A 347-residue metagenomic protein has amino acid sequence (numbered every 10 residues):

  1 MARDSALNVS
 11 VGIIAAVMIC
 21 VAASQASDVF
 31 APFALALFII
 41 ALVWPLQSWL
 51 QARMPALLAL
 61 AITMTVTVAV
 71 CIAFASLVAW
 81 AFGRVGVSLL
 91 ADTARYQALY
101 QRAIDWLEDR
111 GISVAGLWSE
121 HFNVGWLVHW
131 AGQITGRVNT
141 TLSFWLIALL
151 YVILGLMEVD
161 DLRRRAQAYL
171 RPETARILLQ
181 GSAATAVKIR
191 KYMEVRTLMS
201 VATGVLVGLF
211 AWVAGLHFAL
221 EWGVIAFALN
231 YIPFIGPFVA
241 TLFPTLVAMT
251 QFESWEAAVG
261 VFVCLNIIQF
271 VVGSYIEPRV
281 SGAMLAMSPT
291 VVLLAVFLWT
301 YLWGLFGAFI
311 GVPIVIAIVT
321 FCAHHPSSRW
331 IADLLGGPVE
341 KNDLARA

Functional and structural regions predicted by a protein language model:
M1-W80, V259, I316, T320-A347: Anchoring transmembrane alpha helix of integral membrane proteins
R3, L46-M54, L58-V66, A73-I147 (+2 more regions): Juxtamembrane membrane-interface segments in integral membrane proteins
A6-N8, R137, T141-Q251, W255-V263: Alpha-helical transmembrane segments and their immediate interhelical loop/hinge regions in multi-pass membrane
I13-M18, A22, A61-F74, L142-L149 (+10 more regions): Generic alpha-helical transmembrane segments of integral inner-membrane proteins, especially permease/transport modules
S27-L35, V213-V224, F252-G260, M287-V292 (+1 more regions): Membrane-water interface of transmembrane alpha-helices in multipass transporters/channels
A36-V43, V152-G155, V224-Y231, I235-F238 (+4 more regions): Hydrophobic transmembrane alpha-helices
M54-T63, A175-L178, G236-V239, S288 (+2 more regions): Membrane-interface starts of transmembrane alpha-helices
A258-A347: Hydrophobic alpha-helical transmembrane segments of membrane transport and translocation systems, primarily multi-pass
